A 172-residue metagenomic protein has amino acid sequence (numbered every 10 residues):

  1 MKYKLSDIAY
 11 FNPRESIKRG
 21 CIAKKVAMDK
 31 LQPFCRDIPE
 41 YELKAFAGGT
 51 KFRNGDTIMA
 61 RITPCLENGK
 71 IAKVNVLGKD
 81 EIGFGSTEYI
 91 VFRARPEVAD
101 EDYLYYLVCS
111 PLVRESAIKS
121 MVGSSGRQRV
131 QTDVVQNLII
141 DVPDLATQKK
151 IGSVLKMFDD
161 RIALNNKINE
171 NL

Functional and structural regions predicted by a protein language model:
M1-S16, D141-N171: Non-catalytic DNA-recognition/assembly elements of restriction-modification systems
S6-A60, C65-V74: Sequence-specific dsDNA recognition surfaces
G49-T50, N54-S110, G123: A short beta-sheet element
E81-I90, V122-G152: A short glycine-rich beta-alpha junction/loop motif
V98-A99, L112, A146, D160: A generic structural signal for alpha-helix starts
D102-V134: Short, positively charged
Y103-Y106, S116, N137, T147-K150 (+1 more regions): Short, solvent-exposed alpha-helical surface patches in well-structured domains
